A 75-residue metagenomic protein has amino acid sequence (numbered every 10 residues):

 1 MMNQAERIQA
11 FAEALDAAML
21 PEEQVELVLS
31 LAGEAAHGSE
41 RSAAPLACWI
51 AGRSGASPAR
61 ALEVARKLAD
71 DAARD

Functional and structural regions predicted by a protein language model:
M2-A5, Q9-E13, S57-D75: C-terminal binding/interaction regions
A17: Long, contiguous binding/interaction regions
L20-A56: Amphipathic, hydrophobic secondary-structure cores in small proteins
